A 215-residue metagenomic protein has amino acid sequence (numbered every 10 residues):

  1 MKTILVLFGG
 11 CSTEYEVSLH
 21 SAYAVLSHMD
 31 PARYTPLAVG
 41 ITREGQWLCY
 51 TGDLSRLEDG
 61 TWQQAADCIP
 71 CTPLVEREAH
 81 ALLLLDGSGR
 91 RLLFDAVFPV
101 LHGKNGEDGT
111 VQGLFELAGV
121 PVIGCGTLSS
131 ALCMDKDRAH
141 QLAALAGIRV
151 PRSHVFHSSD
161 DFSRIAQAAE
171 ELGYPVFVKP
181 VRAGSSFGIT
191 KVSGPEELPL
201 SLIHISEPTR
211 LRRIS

Functional and structural regions predicted by a protein language model:
M1-I123, T127-L128, L132-M134, R138 (+2 more regions): ATP-binding N-terminal substructure of ATP-dependent carboxylate-amine bond-forming enzymes
L5-L7, L198, L211: Generic leucine side-chain signal with a strong bias for well-ordered alpha-helical environments
S18, V150-V155, V176-L200: Glycine-rich phosphate-binding loop of ATP-grasp-fold ATP-dependent ligases
L92, I148, L172: Structured loop/turn residues at beta-strand edges in well-structured enzyme cores
G126-C133, T190, E196-L202, S206: An N-terminal domain-start capping segment
A166-A169, S201-L202: A generic alpha-helix structural signal
A168-V178: Acidic/histidine-enriched active-site and ligand-binding environments that engage anionic O-linkages
I203-S215: Single conserved hydrophobic/aromatic residue that forms the stacking wall/gate of nucleotide- or nucleobase-binding
